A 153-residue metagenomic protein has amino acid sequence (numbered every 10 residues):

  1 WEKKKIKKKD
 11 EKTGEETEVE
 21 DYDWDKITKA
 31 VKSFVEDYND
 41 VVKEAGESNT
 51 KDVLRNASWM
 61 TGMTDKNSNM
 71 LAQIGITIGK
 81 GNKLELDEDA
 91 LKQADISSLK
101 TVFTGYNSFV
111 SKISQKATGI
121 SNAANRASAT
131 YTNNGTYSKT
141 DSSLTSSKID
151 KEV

Functional and structural regions predicted by a protein language model:
W1-V153: Polar, low-complexity export/assembly segments characteristic of proteins that are secreted or assemble on the cell
